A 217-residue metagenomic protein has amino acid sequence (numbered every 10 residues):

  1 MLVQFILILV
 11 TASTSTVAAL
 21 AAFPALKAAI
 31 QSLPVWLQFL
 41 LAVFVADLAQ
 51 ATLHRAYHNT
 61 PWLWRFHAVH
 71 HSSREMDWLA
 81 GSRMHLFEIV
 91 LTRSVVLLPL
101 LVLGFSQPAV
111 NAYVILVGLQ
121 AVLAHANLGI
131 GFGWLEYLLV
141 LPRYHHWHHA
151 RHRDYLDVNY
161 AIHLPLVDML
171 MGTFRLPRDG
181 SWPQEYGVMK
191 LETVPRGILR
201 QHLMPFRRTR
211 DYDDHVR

Functional and structural regions predicted by a protein language model:
L2-S13, L20, Q31-P183: Membrane-embedded catalytic scaffold of the fatty acid hydroxylase/desaturase
P24-K27: Beta-strand-enriched accessory nucleic-acid recognition/scaffold domains that flank the catalytic cores of large
M169, G180-R217: Cytosolic-facing loops and C-terminal tails of multi-pass membrane proteins
